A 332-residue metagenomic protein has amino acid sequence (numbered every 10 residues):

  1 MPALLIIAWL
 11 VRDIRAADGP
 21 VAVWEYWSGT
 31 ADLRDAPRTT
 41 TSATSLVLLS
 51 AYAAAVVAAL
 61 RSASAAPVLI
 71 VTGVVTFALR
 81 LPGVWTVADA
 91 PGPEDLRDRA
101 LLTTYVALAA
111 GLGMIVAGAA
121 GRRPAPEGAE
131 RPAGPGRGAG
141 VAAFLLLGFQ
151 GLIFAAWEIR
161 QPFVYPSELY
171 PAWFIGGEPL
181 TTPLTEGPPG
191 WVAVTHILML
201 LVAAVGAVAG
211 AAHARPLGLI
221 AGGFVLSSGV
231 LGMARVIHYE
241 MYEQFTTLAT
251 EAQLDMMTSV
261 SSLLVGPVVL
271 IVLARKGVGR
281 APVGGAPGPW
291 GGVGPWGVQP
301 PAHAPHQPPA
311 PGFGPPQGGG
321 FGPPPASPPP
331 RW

Functional and structural regions predicted by a protein language model:
M1-L5, T41-T44, L48, V68 (+7 more regions): Hydrophobic alpha-helical transmembrane segments of polytopic
M1-R12, V75-R80, V106-M114, R137-V164 (+2 more regions): Alpha-helical transmembrane segments of multi-pass integral membrane proteins
A3, R215, G222-G285: C-terminal functional regions that serve as terminal interaction/effector modules
L10-L46, L81-Y105, W157-T195, L231-S259: Membrane interfacial helix motifs at helix-loop boundaries and amphipathic/re-entrant anchors
A51-T72, G113-A142, L200-A221, L264-G288: Cytoplasmic membrane-interface segments at the C-terminal ends of transmembrane helices
R61, V68-P124: Hydrophobic, ordered structural segments
E94-V116, G134-L147, T246-I271: Alpha-helical membrane-associated segments of multi-pass integral membrane proteins
R280-W332: Intrinsically disordered, low-complexity Pro/Gly-rich regions
